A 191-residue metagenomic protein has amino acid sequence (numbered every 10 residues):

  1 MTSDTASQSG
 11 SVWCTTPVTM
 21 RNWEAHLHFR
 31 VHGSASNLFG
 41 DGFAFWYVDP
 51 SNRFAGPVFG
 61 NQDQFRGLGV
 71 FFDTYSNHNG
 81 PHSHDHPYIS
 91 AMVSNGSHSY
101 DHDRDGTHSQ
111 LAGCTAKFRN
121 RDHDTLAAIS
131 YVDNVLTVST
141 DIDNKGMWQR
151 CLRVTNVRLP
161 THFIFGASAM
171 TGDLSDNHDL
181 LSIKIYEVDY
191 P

Functional and structural regions predicted by a protein language model:
M1-P191: Polar, low-complexity loop segments and adjacent catalytic/binding residues used for recognizing and processing sugar
